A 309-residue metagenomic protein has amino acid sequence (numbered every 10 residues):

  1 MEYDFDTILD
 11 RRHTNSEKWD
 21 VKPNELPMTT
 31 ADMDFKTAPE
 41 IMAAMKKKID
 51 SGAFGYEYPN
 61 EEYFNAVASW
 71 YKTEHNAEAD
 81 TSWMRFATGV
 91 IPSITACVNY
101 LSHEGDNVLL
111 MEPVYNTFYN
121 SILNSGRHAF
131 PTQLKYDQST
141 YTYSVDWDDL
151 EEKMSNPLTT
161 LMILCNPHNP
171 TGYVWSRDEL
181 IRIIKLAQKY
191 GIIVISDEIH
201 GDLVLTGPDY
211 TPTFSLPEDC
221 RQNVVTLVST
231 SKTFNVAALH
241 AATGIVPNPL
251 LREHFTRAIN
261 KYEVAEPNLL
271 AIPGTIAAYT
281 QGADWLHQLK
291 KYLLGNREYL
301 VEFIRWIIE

Functional and structural regions predicted by a protein language model:
E2-G89, A96, A278: N-terminal small-domain helix-loop-helix segment of the aminotransferase-like
E78-M84, E104-N107, R221-V224: Short acidic capping loops at alpha-helix termini that bridge into adjacent secondary structure
Y100-I122: Conserved PLP-anchoring active-site segment centered on the Schiff-base-forming lysine
E112, P131-Y136: Short beta->alpha connector loops at strand-helix junctions that form conserved, small/polar/Pro-enriched
S125, K189-Y190, I307: Helix C-cap/helix->beta junction micro-motif
Y136-P208: Active-site phosphate-binding strand-loop segment of PLP-dependent enzymes
N223-W306: PLP-dependent aminotransferase class I/II
